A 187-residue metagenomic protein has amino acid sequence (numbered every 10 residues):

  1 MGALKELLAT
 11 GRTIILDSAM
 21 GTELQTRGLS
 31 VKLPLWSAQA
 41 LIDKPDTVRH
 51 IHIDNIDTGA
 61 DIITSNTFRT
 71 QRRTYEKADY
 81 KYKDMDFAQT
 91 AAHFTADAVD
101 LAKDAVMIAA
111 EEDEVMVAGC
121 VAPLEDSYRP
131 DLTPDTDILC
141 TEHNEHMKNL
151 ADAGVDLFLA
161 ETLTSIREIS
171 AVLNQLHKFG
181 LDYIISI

Functional and structural regions predicted by a protein language model:
M1-I187: Domain-level signal for soluble alpha/beta catalytic cores
